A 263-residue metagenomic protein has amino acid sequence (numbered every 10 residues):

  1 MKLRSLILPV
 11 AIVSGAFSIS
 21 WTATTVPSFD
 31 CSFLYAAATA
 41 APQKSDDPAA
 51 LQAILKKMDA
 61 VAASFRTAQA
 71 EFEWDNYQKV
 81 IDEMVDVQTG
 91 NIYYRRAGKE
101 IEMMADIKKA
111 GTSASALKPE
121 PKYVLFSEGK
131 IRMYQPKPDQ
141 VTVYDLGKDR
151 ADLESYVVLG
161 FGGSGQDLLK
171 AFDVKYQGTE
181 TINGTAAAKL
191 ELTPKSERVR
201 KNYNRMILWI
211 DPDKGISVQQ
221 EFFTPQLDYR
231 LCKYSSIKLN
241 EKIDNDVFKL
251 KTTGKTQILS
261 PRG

Functional and structural regions predicted by a protein language model:
M1-S5: Positively charged n-region of N-terminal signal peptides that target proteins for export
P9-S28, S32: Bacterial N-terminal signal peptides
T22, E71-D75, N91-Y93, D106-K108 (+4 more regions): Residue-level recognition of well-ordered beta-strand positions that form the cores of beta-sheet-rich folds across
F29-A49: Compositionally biased, proline/threonine/alanine/serine-rich low-complexity intrinsically disordered stretches
L51-M133: N-terminal mature ectodomain segment of secretory-pathway/periplasmic proteins
I54-K56, D173-Q177: Short structured motifs
Q88, P119-E120, Q140-D152: A short alpha->loop->secondary-structure connector
R132, T142-Y144, A151-D167, K175-G263: Gly/Pro-enriched, hydrophobic low-complexity segments that function as extracytoplasmic propeptides/linkers
